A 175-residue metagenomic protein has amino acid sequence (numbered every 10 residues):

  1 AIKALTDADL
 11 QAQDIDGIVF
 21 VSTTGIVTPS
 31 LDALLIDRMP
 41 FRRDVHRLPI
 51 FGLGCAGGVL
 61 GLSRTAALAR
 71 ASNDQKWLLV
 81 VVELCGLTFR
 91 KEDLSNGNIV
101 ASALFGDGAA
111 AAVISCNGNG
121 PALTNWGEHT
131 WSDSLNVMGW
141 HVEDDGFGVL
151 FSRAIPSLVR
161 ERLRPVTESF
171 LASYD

Functional and structural regions predicted by a protein language model:
A1-I15, P165-D175: Phosphate/pyrophosphate-binding loops at sites that engage ATP/ADP/AMP, CoA/4′-phosphopantetheine, polyphosphate
A12-D16, R43-H46, A71-W77, I99-V100 (+2 more regions): Short coil/turn connectors at secondary-structure junctions
D16-S22: Short glycine-rich or small-residue beta-strand-to-loop segments that form or flank ligand, phosphate, metal/Fe-S
V21, F51, L78-E83, I114: Short beta-strand segments
S22-Q75: Conserved catalytic cysteine-centered active-site region of acyl-thioester-dependent Claisen-condensing enzymes
V27-F41, V80-K91, L135-W140: Acidic-glycine-rich active-site phosphate/pyrophosphate-binding loop
K91-E161, P165: Condensing-enzyme catalytic core mediating Claisen C-C bond formation in acyl metabolism
